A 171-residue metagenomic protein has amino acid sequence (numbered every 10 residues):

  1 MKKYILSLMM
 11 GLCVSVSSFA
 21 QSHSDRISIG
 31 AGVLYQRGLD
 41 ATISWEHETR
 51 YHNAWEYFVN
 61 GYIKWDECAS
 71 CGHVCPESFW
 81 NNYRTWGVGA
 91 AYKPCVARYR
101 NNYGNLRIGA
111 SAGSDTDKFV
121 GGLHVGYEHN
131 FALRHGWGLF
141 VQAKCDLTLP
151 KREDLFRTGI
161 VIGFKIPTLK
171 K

Functional and structural regions predicted by a protein language model:
M1-Y4, Q21: Positively charged n-region of N-terminal signal peptides that target proteins for export
K3-Y4, L106, K171: N-terminal cationic leader/targeting segments used for protein routing and processing
S7-S15: Bacterial N-terminal signal peptides
A20-W65, K165-K171: Short glycine/proline- and aromatic-enriched beta-strand/turn motifs that initiate or cap beta-hairpins
I29-T42, W80-R84, S111-G122, L147-R157: Solvent-exposed loop/turn segments connecting transmembrane beta-strands in outer-membrane beta-barrel proteins
E46-L139: Gram-negative (and chloroplast) outer-membrane scaffold detector with strong preference for beta-barrel transmembrane
V88, D154-K171: Outer-membrane beta-barrel "beta-signal"
V141-A143: Internal, hydrophobic beta-strand segments that form the core of beta-sheet-rich folds
